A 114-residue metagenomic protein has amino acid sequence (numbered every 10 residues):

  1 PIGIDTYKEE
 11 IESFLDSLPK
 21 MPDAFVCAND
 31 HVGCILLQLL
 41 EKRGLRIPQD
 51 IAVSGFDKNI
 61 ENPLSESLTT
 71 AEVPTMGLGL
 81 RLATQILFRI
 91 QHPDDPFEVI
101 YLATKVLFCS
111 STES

Functional and structural regions predicted by a protein language model:
P1-K8: Short beta-strand elements in bilobed, periplasmic/extracellular small-molecule ligand-binding domains
K8, E12-S114: Flexible loop/turn connectors
